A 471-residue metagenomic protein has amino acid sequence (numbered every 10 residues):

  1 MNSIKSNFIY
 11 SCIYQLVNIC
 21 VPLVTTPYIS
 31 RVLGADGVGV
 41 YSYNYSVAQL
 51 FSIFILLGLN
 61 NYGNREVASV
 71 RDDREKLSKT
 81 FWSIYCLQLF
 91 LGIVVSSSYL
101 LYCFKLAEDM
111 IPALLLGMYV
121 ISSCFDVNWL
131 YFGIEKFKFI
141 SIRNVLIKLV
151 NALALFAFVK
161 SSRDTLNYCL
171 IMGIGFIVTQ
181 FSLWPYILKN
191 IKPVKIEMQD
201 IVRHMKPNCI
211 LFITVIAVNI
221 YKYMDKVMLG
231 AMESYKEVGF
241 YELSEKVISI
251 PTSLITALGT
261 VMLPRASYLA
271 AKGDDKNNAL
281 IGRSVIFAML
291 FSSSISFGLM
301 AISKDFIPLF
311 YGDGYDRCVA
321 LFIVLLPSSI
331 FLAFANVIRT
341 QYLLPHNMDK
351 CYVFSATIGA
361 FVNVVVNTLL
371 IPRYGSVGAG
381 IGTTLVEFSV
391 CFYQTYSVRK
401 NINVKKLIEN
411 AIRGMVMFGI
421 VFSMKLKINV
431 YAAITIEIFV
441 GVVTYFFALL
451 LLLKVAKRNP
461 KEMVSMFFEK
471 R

Functional and structural regions predicted by a protein language model:
S3-N60, S96, A152, C209-M232 (+1 more regions): Signature of the first transmembrane helix
I4, K138-S141, T165-I171, F181-K222 (+6 more regions): Interhelical loop/hinge segments that connect adjacent transmembrane helices in multipass membrane
P27, I55-D72, I248-V285, S292 (+1 more regions): Helix-loop junctions and terminal segments of transmembrane helices in multi-pass membrane transport/translocation
P27-Y28, G39-L56, I210, D225-V227 (+5 more regions): Alpha-helical transmembrane segments of polytopic membrane transporters and translocases
S30-V38, L101-I111, I134-Q180, K350 (+2 more regions): Membrane-interface helix-loop junctions in multi-pass transport and translocation proteins
A35, Y102-Y119, L299-F334: Interfacial segments at transmembrane-helix termini and the short loops linking adjacent helices
V120-N144, P327-I358, K400: Membrane-interface junctions at transmembrane-helix termini in multi-pass inner-membrane proteins
K405, S423-R471: Membrane-proximal transmembrane or re-entrant/amphipathic helices at the cytosolic face
